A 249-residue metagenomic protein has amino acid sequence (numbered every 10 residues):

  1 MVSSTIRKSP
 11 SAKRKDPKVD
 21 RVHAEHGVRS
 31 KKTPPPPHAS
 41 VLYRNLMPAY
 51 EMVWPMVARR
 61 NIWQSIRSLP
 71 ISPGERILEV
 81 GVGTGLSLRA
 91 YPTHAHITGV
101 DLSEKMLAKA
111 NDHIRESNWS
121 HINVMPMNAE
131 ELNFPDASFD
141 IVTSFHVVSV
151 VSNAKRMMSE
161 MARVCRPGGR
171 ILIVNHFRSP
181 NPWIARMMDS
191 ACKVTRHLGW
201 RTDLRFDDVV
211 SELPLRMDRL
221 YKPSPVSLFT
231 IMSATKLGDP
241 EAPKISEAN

Functional and structural regions predicted by a protein language model:
R7, K13-S72, L86-S87, K109 (+1 more regions): Conserved class I S-adenosyl-L-methionine
P34-P37, A49, W54-M56, L172-T230: C-terminal alpha-helical "lid/dimerization" subdomain adjacent to the S-adenosyl-L-methionine
S72, V151-S152, C165-R166: Helix-to-beta-strand junctions that scaffold the AdoMet/dcAdoMet cofactor pocket in Class I SAM-dependent enzymes
E75, G169: Glycine-centered, small-residue-biased loops immediately flanking beta-strands in adenine/cofactor-binding cores
L78, V82-E131: Class I SAM-dependent methyltransferase SAM/SAH-binding core
E130-I141: A short acidic, Gly/Pro-enriched loop at the edge of an enzyme's catalytic core that lines a small-molecule cofactor
I141-N153: A short SAM/SAH-binding and catalytic strip from SAM-dependent methyltransferases
K155-P167: A short glycine-rich, Lys/Arg-flanked "PGG" loop and its adjoining helix->strand segment in the class I
